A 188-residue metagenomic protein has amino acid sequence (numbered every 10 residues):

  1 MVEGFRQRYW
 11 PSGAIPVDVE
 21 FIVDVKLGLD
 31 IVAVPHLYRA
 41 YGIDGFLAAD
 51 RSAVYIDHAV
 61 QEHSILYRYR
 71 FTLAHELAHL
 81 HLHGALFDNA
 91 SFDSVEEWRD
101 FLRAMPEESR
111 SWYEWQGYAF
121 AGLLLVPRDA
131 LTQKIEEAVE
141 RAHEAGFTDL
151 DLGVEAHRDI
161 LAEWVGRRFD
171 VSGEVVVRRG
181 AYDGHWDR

Functional and structural regions predicted by a protein language model:
M1-R188: Active-site hotspot residues in diverse enzymes, especially metal/ion-binding acidic/histidine motifs
